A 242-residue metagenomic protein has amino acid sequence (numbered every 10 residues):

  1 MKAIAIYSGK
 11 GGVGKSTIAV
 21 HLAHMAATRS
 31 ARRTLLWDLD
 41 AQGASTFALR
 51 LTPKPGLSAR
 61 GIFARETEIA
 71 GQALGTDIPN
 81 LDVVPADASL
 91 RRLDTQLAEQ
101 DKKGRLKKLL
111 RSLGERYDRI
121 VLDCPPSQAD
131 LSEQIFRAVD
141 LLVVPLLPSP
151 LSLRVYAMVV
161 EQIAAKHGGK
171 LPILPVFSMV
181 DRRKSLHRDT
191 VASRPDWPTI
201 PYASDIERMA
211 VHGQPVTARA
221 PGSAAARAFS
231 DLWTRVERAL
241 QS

Functional and structural regions predicted by a protein language model:
M1-S242: P-loop NTP-binding core
